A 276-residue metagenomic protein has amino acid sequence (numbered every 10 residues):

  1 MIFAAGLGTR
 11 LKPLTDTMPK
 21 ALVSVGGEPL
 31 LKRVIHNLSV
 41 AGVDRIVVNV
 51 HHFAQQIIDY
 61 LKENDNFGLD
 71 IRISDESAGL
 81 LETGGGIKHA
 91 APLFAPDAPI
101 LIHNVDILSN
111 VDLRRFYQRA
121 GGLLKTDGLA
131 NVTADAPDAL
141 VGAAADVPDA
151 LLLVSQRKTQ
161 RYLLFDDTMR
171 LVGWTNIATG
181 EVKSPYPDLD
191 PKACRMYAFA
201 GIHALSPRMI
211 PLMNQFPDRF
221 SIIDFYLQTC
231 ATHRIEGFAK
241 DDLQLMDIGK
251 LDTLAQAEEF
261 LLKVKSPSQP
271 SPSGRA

Functional and structural regions predicted by a protein language model:
M1-D16, S39-A41: N-terminal nucleotide-binding beta1-loop-alpha1 segment
I2, E28-N104, R115, T126-A144 (+2 more regions): Conserved N-terminal catalytic core of the sugar/cofactor nucleotidyltransferase
L7, M18, F53, S77 (+2 more regions): A generic "binding-loop/recognition-motif" signal
T17-L30: Short catalytic helix/loop segments, enriched in acidic residues and glycine and frequently bearing histidine
L22, I73-S74, G237: Generic preference for hydrophobic
A98-H103, L108-S109, L113-A145, R157-K158 (+1 more regions): Catalytic-core segments of class I nucleotidyltransferases/pyrophosphorylases that form NMP-activated intermediates
A150-D167: Short beta-strand-to-loop element that shapes/binds the nucleotide-sugar donor at the catalytic cleft/hinge
G274-A276: A cross-taxon signal for low-complexity, glycine/charged-rich
